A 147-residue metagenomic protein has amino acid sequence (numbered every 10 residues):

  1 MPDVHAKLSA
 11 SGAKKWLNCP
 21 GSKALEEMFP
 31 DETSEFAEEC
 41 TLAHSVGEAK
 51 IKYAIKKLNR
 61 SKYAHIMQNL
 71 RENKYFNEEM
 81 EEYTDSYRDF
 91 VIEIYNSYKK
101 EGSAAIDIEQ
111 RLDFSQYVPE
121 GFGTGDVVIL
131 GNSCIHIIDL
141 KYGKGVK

Functional and structural regions predicted by a protein language model:
M1-P2, D107: Short charge-dense sequence patches
P2-I55: Nuclease catalytic cores
V4, K50, Y87, I129-N132 (+1 more regions): Solvent-exposed, well-ordered amphipathic alpha-helical segments that flank/support binding or catalytic loops
T33, E38, L42-S115: A non-catalytic, helix-rich entry segment at domain boundaries
K100-K147: Mg2+/Mn2+-dependent nuclease catalytic core
